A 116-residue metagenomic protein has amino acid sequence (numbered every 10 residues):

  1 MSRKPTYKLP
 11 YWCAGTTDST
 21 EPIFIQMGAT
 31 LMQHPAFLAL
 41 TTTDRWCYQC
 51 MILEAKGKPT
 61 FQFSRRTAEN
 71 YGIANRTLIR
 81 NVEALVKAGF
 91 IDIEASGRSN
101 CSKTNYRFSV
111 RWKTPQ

Functional and structural regions predicted by a protein language model:
M1-R66, N70: Short recognition helix of helix-turn-helix/winged-helix DNA-binding domains
R3, T43, L53-W112: Winged helix-turn-helix DNA-binding recognition segment
